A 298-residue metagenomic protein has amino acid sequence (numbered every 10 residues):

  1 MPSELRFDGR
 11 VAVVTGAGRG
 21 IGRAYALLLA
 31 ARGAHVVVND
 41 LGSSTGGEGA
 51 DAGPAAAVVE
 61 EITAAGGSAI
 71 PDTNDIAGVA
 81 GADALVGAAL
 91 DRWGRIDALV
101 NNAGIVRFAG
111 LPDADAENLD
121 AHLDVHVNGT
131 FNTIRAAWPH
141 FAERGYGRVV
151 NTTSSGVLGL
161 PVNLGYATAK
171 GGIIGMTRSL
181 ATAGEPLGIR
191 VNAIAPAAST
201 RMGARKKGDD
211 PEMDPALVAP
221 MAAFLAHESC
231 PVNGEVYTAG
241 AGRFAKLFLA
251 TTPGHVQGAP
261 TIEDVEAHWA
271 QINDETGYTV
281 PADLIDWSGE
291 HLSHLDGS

Functional and structural regions predicted by a protein language model:
E4-V37: Canonical Rossmann dinucleotide-binding motif of NAD(H)/NADP(H)-dependent dehydrogenases/reductases, specifically
F7, A65-S68, A88-N101, R107 (+2 more regions): A glycine-rich helix->loop->beta "capping" turn within Rossmann-like NAD(P)(H)-dependent oxidoreductase domains
A52-A56, T73-A84, A116: The beta1-alpha1 cofactor-binding region of Rossmann-like NAD(H)/NADP(H)-dependent oxidoreductases
I62, G110-L111, N118-D120: Substrate-binding pocket helix/loop in short-chain dehydrogenase/reductase
I134-R135, R178: A short, exposed helix-loop element centered on a Lys and neighboring polar residues
V150-G172, T177-P186, A195-P211: Catalytic loop of short-chain dehydrogenase/reductase
A193, D210-G297: C-terminal helical subdomain
